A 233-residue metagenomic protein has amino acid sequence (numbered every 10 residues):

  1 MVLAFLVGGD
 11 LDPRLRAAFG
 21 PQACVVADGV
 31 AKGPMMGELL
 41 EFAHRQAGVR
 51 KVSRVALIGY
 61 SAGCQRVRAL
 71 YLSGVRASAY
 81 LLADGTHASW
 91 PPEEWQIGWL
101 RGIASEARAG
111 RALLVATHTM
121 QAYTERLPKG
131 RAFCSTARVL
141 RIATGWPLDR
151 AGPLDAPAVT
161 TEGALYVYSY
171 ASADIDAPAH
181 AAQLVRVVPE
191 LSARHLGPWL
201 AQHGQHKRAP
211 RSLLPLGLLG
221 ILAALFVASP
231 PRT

Functional and structural regions predicted by a protein language model:
M1, V52-R54, R76-A77: Local beta-strand N-terminus motif with an aromatic residue
M1-Q46: Active-site machinery of serine-nucleophile hydrolases
L6-G9, G29-V30, Y60, G85 (+1 more regions): Structural motif
R50-S61: Alpha/beta-hydrolase fold nucleophile elbow
G59-A69: Glycine-rich nucleophile elbow surrounding the catalytic serine of serine-hydrolase chemistry
A69-S78: Conserved hydrolase catalytic core segment
A79-A181: The feature captures the conserved acid-bearing segment of alpha/beta-hydrolase catalytic domains
I142-T233: Alpha/beta-hydrolase-fold serine-hydrolase catalytic core, especially in secreted/extracellular enzymes
